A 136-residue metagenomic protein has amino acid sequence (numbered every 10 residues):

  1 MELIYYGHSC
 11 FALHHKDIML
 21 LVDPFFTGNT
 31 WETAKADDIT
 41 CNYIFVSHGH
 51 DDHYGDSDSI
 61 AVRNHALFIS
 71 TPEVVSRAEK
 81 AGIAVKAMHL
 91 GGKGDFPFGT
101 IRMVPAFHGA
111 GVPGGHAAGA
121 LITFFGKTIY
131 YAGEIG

Functional and structural regions predicted by a protein language model:
M1-M19, F26-N29, D95, R102: Zn-dependent metallo-beta-lactamase
Y6, T71, T123-F125: A short, compositionally biased micro-patch
G7-S9, L90-G92, H116-A118: Residue-level marker for the onset of beta-strands and adjacent loop->beta junctions in well-ordered domains
A12-H50, G55-S59, E73, G109-P113 (+1 more regions): Pre-active-site segment of Zn-dependent metallo-hydrolases
C41, S47, G55-P113: Glycine/small-residue-rich loop that forms an oxyanion/phosphate-binding "nest" at active or ligand-binding sites
G111-G136: Active-site-proximal loop/helix segments of hydrolase catalytic cores
